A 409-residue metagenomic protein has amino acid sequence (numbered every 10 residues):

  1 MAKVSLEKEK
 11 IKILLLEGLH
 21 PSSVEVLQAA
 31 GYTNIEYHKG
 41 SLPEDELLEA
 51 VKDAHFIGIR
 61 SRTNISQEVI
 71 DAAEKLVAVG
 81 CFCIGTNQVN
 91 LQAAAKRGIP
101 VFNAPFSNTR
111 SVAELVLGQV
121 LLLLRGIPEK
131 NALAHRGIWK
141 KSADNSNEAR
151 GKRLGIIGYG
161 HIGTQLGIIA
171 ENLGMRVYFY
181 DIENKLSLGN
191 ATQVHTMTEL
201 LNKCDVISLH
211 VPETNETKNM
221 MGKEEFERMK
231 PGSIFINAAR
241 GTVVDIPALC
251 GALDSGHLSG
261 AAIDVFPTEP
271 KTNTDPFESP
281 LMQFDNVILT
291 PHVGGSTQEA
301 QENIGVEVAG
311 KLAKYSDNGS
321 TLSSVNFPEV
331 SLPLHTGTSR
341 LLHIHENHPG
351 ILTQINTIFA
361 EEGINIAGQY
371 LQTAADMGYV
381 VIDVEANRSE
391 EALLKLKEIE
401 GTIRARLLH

Functional and structural regions predicted by a protein language model:
M1-F102, L200-N202, G222-E224, R228 (+3 more regions): An N-terminal-biased, well-structured beta-alpha scaffold segment characteristic of Rossmann-like dinucleotide-binding
A2-L15, S22, A30-I35, D45 (+10 more regions): Structural/interface elements that position substrates and couple domains in central-metabolism enzymes
R62, D205, H210-E213, A239-R240 (+2 more regions): Short glycine-/small-residue-rich Rossmann-like dinucleotide-binding loops
R97-R153, I157, Q165-N172, S320-S324: Phosphate-binding beta-alpha-beta segment of Rossmann-like dinucleotide-binding domains, i.e., the NAD(P)
S142-P231, F235, P247: Rossmann-like dinucleotide/phosphate-binding beta-alpha-beta segment
K223, G232-I234, A239-L334, Y379 (+2 more regions): Rossmann-like dinucleotide-binding domain for NAD(H)/NADP(H)
L322-H409: A conserved regulatory-domain signal marking ACT and ACT-like small-molecule sensing domains and adjacent regulatory
